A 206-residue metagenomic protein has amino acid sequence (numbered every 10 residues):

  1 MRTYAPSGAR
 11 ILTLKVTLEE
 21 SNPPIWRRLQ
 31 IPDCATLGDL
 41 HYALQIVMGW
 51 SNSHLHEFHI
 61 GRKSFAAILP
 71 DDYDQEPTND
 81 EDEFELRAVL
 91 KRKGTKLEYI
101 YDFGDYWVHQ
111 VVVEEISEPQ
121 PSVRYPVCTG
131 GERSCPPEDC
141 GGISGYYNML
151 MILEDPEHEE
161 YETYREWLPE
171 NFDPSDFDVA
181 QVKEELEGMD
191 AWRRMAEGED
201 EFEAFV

Functional and structural regions predicted by a protein language model:
M1-V206: Short linear regulatory motifs enriched in tryptophan with gly/pro/ser
